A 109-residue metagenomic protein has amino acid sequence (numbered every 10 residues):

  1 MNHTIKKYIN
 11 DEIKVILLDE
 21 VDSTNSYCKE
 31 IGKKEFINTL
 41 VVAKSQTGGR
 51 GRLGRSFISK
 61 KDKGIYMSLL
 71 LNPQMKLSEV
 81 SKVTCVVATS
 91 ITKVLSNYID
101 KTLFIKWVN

Functional and structural regions predicted by a protein language model:
M1-D100: N-terminal lobe of the biotin/lipoate ligase/transferase fold
D100-N109: Catalytic palm active-site di-aspartate
